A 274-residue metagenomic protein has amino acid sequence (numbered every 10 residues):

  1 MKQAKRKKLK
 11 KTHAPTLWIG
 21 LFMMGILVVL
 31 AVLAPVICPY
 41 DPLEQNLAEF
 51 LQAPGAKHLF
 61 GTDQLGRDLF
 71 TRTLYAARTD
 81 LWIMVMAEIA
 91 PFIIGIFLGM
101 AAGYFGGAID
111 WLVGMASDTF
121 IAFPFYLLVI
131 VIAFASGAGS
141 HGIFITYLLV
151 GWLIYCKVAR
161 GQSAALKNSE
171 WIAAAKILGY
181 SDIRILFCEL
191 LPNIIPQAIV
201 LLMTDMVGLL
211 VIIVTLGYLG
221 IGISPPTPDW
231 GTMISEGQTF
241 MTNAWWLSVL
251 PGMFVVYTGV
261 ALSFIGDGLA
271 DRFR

Functional and structural regions predicted by a protein language model:
M1-G25, S263-R274: Transmembrane alpha-helical segments of polytopic membrane transport and secretion proteins
L59, D63, L69, I94 (+2 more regions): Generic hydrophobic transmembrane alpha-helix motif, especially the helices
L69-Y104, Y257-T258: Transmembrane alpha-helix signature in integral membrane proteins
R78-I94, I183-T215, L262: Transmembrane alpha-helices
L127-I130, Y218, W230-G266: Hydrophobic alpha-helical transmembrane segments of polytopic membrane proteins
L127-V131, G139, I143-F144, L148 (+2 more regions): Non-cytoplasmic
S140, L149-V150, P196-M206, W245-R274: C-terminal transmembrane helix and the adjacent membrane-cytosol boundary/short C-terminal tail of inner/organellar
